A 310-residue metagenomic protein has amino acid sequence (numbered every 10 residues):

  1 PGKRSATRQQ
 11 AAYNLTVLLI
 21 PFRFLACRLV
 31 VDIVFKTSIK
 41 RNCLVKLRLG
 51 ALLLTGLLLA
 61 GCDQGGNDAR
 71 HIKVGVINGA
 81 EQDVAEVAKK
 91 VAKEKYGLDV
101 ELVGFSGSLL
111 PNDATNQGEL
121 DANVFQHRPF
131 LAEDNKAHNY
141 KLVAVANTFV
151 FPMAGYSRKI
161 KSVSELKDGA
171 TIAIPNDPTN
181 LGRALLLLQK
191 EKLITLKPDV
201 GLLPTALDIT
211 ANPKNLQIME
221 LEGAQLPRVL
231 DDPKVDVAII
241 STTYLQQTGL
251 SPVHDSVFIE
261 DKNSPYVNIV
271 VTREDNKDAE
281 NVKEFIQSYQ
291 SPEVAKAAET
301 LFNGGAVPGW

Functional and structural regions predicted by a protein language model:
L58-G61: C-terminal motif of bacterial Sec signal peptides marking the signal peptidase cleavage site
D63-G65: Bacterial signal peptide processing site
H71, N78-V103, L110, A114-N116: Short, polar/charged alpha-helical segment
G79, S106-S108, G118-A132, F149 (+3 more regions): Beta->alpha turn/N-cap motifs
L102-D113, V200-R228: Short helix-initiation/N-cap motifs at beta->coil->alpha
V145-T195, A295: A conserved helix-loop-strand patch within extracytoplasmic ligand-binding domains of the periplasmic binding
A146-S157, Q246-Y289, V307-W310: Periplasmic-binding protein-like
G182-Q189, Y289-G309: Periplasmic-binding protein-like
